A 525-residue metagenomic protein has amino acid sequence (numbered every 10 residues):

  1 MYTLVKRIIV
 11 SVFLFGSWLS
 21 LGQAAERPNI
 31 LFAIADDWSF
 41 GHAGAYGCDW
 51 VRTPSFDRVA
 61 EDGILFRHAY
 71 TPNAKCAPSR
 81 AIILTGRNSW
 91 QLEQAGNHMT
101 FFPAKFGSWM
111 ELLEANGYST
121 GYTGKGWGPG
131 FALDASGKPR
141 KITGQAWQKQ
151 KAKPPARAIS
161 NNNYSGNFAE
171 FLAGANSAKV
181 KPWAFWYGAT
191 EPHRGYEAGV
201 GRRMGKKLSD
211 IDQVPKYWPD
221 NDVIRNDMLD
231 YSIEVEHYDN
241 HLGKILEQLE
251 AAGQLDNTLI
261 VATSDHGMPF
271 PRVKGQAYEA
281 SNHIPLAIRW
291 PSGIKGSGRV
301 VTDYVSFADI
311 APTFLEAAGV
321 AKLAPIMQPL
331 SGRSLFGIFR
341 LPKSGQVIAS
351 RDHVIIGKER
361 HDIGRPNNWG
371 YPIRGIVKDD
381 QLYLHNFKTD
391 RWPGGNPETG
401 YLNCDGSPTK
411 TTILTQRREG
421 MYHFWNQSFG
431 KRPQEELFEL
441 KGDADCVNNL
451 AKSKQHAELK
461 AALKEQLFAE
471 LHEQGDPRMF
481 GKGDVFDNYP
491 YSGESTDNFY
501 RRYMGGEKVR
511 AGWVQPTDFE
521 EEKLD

Functional and structural regions predicted by a protein language model:
Y2-L4, F13-L14, S20-G430, E435-E436 (+3 more regions): Formylglycine-dependent sulfatase
I9-S11: N-terminal leader/targeting signatures
F468: Aromatic sugar-binding interfaces of carbohydrate-active proteins
L471-G475: Short arginine-rich
M479-G493: Short, charged, surface-exposed hinge/linker loops at domain edges that act as mobile lids or interdomain connectors
